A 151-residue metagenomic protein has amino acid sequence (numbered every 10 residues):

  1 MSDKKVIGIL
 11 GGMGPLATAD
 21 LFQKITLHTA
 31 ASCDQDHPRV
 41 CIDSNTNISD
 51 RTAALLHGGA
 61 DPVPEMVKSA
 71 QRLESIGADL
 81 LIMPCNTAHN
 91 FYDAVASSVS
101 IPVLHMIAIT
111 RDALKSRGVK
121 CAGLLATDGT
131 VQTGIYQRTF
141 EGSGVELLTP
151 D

Functional and structural regions predicted by a protein language model:
M1-D151: Non-catalytic structural scaffold of enzyme domains
